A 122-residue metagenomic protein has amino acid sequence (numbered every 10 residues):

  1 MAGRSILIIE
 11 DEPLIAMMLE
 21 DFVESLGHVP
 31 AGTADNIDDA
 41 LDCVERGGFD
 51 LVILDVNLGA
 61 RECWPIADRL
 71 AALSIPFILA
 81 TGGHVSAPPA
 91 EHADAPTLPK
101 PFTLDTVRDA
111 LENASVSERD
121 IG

Functional and structural regions predicted by a protein language model:
E10: Conserved acidic carboxylate
P13-G32: Two-component/phosphorelay signaling modules centered on CheY-like receiver
T33-L51: Acidic, metal-coordinating helix/loop segments flanking the phosphotransfer/catalytic sites of two-component signaling
D55: Active-site residues of response regulator receiver
G59: The feature encodes the CheY-like receiver
P65, A72, G83-K100, D109 (+1 more regions): Alpha4 helix (beta4-alpha4-beta5 surface) of REC/receiver domains from two-component response regulators
I78-T81: Hydrophobic/aromatic residues positioned on beta-strands within the core alpha/beta folds
F102-G122: C-terminal output helix
